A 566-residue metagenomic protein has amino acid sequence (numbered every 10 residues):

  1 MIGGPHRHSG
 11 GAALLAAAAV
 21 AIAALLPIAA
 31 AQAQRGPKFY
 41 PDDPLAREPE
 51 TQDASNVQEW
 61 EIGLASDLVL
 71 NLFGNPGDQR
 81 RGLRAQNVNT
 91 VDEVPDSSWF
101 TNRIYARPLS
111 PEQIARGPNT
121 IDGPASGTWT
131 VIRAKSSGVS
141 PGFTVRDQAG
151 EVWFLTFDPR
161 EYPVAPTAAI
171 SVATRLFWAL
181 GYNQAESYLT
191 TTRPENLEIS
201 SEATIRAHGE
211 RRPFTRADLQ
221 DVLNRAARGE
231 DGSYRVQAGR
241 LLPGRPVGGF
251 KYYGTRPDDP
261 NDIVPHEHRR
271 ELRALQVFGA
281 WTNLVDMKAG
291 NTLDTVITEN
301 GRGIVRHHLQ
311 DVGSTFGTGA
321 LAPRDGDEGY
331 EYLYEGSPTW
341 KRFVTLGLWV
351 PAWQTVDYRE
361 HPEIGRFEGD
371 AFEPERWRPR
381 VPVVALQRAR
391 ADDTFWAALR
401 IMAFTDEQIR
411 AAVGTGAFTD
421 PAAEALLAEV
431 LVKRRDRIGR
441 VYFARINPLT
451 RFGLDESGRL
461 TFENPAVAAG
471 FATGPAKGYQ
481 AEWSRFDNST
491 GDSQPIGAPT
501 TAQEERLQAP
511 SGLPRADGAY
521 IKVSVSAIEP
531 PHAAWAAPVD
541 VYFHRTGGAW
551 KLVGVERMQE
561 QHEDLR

Functional and structural regions predicted by a protein language model:
M1-G11: N-terminal secretory signal peptides that target proteins for export/translocation
A16-P27: Bacterial N-terminal signal peptides
A30-G127, A516-S526, E563-L565: Intrinsic disorder/low-complexity detector
G36-Q58, I62-G63, E299-T461, P465-A469: C-terminal catalytic region of ATP-dependent kinase domains
G117-Y252, L507-P510, Y520-A549, V553-R566: Conserved ATP-binding subdomain of kinase catalytic cores across diverse folds
H208-L284, I297-G303, G319-L321: ATP-dependent phospho-/nucleotidyl transfer catalytic cores
G470-I496, V525: Extended low-complexity, serine/threonine- and proline-enriched intrinsically disordered segments
A502-P514: Exposed aromatic-hydrophobic patches
